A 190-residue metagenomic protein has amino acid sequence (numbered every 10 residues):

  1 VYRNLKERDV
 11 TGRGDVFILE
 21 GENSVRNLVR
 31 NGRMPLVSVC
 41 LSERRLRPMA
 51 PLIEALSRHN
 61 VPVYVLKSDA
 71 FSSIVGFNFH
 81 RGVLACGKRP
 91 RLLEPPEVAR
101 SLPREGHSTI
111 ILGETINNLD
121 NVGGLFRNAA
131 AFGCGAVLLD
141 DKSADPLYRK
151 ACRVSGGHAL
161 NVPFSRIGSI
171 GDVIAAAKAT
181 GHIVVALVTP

Functional and structural regions predicted by a protein language model:
V1-E54, S143-D145: Boundary-proximal intrinsically disordered activation/regulatory segments immediately upstream of a helical core
R47, D69-I74, L93, S169-I174: A short acidic, often aromatic-flanked loop/helix-cap motif at beta-alpha or helix-coil junctions that lines enzyme
P51-H59, D172-A177: Catalytic-core regions built around general acid/base machinery
E54-G76, S165: A glycine-rich helix N-cap at a beta->alpha junction
A55-S57, R81-V83, V154-H158: Short, hinge-like loop/turn segments at secondary-structure boundaries
Y64, P95-P190: RNA substrate-binding interface of SAM-dependent RNA methyltransferases
D69, R89-R91, K142-A144: Short glycine-enriched loops at secondary-structure junctions
N78-G106: Acidic/glycine-rich phosphate/pyrophosphate-binding loops and surrounding catalytic core that coordinate Mg2+
